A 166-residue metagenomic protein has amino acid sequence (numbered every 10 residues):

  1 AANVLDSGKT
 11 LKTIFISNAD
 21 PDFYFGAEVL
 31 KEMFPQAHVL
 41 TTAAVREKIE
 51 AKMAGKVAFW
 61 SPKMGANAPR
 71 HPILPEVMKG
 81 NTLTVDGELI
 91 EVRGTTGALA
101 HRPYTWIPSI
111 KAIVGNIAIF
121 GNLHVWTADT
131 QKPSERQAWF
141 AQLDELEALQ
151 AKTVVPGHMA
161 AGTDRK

Functional and structural regions predicted by a protein language model:
A1, N18-A19, A44, I117-A118 (+1 more regions): Active-site metal-binding loops of divalent metal-dependent hydrolases
A1-D6, Y104-I107, K111-I117: Conserved beta-strand hairpin/beta-sheet module of binuclear metal-dependent hydrolase folds, prominently
A1-V39: Active-site metal-binding motif and surrounding structural segment of the metallo-beta-lactamase
K12-I16, H38-T42, E91, Y104 (+3 more regions): Structural recognition of the beta-strand scaffold that forms the well-ordered cores of secreted hydrolase catalytic
D22-F25, K48-E50, L123-H124, T163-K166: Extracytoplasmic/secreted cell-surface and envelope-processing proteins
E47-H101, S109, E147-Q150: Metallo-beta-lactamase
V57, N122-P133: Acidic/histidine-rich helix-loop elements that form or flank divalent-metal/phosphate-binding sites at the catalytic
W106, A112, Q137-K166: Divalent-metal (often Zn2+) His-rich catalytic cores of metallo-beta-lactamase-fold enzymes
